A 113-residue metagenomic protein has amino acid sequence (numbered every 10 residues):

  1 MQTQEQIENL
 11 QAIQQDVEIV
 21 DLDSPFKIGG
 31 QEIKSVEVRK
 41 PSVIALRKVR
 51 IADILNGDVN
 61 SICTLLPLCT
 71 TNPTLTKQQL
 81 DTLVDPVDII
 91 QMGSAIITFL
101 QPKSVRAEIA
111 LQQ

Functional and structural regions predicted by a protein language model:
Q2-Q113: Short, surface-exposed, charged amphipathic helix/loop patches that serve as local interaction elements
